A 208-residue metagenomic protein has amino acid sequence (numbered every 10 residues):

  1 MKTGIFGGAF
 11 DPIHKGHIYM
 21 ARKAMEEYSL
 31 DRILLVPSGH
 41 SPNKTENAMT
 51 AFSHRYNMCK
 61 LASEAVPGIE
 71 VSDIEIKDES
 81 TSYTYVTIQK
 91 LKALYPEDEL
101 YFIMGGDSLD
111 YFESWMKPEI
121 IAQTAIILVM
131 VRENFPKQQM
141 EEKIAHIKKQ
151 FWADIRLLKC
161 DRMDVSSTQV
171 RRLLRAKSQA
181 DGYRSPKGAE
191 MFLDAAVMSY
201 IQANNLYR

Functional and structural regions predicted by a protein language model:
M1-R208: Nucleotidyltransferase catalytic core that binds NTPs
